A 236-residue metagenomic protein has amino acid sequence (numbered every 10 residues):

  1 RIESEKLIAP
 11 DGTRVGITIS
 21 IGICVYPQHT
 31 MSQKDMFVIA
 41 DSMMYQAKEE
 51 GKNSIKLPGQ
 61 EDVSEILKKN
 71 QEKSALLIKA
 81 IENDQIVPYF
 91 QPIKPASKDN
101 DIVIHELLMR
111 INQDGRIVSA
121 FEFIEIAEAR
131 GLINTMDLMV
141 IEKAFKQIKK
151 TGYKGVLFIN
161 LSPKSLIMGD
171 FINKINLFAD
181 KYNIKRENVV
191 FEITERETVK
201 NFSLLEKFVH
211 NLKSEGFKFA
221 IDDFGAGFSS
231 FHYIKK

Functional and structural regions predicted by a protein language model:
R1-P10, I39-D41, V140-I148: Alpha-helical scaffold within the catalytic cores of cyclic-nucleotide enzymes
I2-I19, K48, R116, G152-K154 (+1 more regions): Catalytic core regions of nucleotide second-messenger enzymes
P10-R14, I19-M36, D62-E65, P92-K98 (+2 more regions): Catalytic strand-loop-helix junctions within cyclic-nucleotide turnover domains
D11, Y26-K52, F121: Catalytic-core segments of nucleotide cyclases and related cyclic-nucleotide turnover enzymes
S42, Q46-F90, A127-G131, S165-M168 (+1 more regions): C-di-GMP signaling machinery
K69-I126, N160, I221: Active-site core of bacterial EAL-family cyclic-dinucleotide phosphodiesterase domains
M139-L161, L177-N188, S214-E215: Helix C-cap/alpha-to-beta connector motif
F178-K236: The catalytic core of metal-dependent phosphodiesterases that act on cyclic dinucleotides
